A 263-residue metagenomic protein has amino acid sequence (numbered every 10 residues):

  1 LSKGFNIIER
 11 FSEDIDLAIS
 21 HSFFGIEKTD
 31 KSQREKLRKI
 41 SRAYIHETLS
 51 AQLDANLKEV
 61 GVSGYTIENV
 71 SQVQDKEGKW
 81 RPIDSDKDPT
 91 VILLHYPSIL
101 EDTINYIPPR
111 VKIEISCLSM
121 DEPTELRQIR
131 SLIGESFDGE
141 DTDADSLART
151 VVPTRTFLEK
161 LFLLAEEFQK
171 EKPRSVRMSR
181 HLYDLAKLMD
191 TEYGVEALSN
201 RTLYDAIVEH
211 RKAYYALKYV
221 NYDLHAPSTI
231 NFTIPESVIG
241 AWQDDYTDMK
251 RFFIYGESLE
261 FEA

Functional and structural regions predicted by a protein language model:
L1: Glycine-rich beta-strand-to-loop/alpha-helix junction loops that act as flexible
F5-R10, H21-A263: Structured mid-to-C-terminal alpha-helical surface segments
